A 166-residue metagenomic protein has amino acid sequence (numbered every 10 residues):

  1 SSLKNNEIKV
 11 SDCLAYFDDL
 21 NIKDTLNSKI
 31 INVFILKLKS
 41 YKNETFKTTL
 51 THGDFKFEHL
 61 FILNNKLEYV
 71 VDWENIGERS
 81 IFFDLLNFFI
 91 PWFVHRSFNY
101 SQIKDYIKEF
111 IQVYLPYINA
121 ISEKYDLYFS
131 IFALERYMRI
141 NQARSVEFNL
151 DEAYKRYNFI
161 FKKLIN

Functional and structural regions predicted by a protein language model:
K4-H52: An alpha-helical support segment within catalytic cores of ATP-dependent transferases
F17, E78, N87: Localized chelating/binding microdomains that coordinate divalent metal ions or stabilize phosphate-bearing
I31-F34, K104-P116, A153-N158: Well-ordered, non-membrane alpha-helical segments in soluble/globular domains
K39-F83: Active-site acidic catalytic loop and adjacent metal/ATP-binding pocket of ATP-dependent phosphoryl transfer enzymes
L85-I118, A133-E147: Active-site activation/catalytic loop segments of kinase-like enzymes and analogous catalytic loops in related
N119-F132: All-alpha amphipathic helical-bundle segments outside canonical DNA-binding/catalytic cores that form hydrophobic
M138-N166: ATP/Mg2+ or Mg2+-diphosphate-binding catalytic cores that bind nucleotide phosphates or diphosphates via glycine-rich
